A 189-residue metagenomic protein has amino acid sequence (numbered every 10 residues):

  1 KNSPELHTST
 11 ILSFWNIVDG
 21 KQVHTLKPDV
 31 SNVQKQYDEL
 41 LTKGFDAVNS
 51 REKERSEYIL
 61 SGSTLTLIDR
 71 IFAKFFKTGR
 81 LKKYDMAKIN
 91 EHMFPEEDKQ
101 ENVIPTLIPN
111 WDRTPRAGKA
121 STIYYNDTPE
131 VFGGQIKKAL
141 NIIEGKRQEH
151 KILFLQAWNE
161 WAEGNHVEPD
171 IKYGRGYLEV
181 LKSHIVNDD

Functional and structural regions predicted by a protein language model:
K1-D189: Glycan-processing catalytic domains of CAZymes
